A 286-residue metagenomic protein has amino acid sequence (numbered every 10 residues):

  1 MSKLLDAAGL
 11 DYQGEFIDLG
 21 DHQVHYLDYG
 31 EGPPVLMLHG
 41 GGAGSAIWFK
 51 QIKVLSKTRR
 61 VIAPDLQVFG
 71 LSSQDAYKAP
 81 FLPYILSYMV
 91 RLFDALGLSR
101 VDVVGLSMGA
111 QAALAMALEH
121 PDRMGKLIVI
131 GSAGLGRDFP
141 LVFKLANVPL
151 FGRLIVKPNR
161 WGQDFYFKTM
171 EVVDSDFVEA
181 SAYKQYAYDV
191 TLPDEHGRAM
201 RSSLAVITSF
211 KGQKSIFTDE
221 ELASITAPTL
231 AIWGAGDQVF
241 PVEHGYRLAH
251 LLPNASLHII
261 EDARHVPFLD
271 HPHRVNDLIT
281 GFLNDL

Functional and structural regions predicted by a protein language model:
M1-V35, K57-R59, L98-S99, T280-L286: Alpha/beta-hydrolase fold catalytic core
L10, L27, I62-M108, D277: Active-site loop/oxyanion-hole signature of alpha/beta-hydrolase fold enzymes
H22-L71: Conserved HGGG/HGGXW glycine-rich cap/lid loop of the alpha/beta-hydrolase fold
L118, G125-P158: Flexible "cap/lid" loop of the alpha/beta hydrolase fold
N159-E221: Conserved alpha/beta-hydrolase catalytic His-Asp/Glu region
I225, A231-W233: Short beta-strand/loop motif that positions the catalytic acidic residue of the alpha/beta-hydrolase fold
G236-F240: Acidic catalytic loop of the alpha/beta-hydrolase fold
A255-L286: Catalytic active-site module of serine/aspartate enzymes centered on a nucleophile-bearing elbow/loop
